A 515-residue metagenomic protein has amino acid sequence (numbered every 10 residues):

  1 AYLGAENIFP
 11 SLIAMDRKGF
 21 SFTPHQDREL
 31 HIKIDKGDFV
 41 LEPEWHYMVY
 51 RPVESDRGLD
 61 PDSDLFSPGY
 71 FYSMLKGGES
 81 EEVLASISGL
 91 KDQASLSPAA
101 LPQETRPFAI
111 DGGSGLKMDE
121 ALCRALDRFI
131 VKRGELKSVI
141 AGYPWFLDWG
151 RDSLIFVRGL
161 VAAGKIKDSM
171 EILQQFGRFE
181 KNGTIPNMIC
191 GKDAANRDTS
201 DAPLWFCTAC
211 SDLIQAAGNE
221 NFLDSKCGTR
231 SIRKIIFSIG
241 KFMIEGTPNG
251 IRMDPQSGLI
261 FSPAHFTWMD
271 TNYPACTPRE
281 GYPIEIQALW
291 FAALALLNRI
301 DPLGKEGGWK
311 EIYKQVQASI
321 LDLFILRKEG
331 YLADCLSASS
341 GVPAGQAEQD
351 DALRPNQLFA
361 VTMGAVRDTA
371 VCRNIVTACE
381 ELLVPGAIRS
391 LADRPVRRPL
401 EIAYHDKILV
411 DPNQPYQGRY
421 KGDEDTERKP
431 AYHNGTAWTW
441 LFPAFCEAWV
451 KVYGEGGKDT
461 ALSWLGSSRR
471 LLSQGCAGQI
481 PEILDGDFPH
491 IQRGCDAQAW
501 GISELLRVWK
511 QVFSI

Functional and structural regions predicted by a protein language model:
A1-I515: Acidic, mature catalytic/reactive cores of soluble proteins
